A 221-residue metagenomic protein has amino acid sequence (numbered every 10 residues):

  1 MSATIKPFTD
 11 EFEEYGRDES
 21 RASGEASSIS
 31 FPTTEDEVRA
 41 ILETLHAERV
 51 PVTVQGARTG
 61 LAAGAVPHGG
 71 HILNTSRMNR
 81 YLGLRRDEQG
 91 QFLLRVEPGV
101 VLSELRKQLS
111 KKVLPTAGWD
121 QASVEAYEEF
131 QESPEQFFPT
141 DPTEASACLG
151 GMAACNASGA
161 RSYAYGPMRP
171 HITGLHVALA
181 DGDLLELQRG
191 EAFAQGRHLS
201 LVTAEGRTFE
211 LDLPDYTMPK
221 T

Functional and structural regions predicted by a protein language model:
M1-A47, A57-L94, L102, K107-E125: N-terminal flexible segment immediately upstream of the FAD-binding catalytic core in FAD-dependent oxidoreductases
P51: Residue-level detector of anion-binding/catalytic polar loops
L82-L84, P98, S103, K107-K111 (+1 more regions): FAD-binding subdomain of flavoenzyme oxidoreductases
